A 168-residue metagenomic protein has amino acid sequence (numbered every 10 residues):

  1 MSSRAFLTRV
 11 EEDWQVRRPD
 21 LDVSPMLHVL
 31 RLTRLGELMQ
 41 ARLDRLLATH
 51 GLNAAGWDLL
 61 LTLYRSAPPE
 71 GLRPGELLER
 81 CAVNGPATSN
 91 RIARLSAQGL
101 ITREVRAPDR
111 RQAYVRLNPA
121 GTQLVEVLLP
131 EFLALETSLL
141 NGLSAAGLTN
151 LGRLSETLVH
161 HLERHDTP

Functional and structural regions predicted by a protein language model:
M1-D20, A146-P168: C-terminal regulatory/oligomerization modules of transcriptional regulators
M1-H50: N-terminal leader segment of winged-helix/HTH proteins
T33, L61-P68, L129: Short, locally clustered residues in the helix-turn-helix/winged-helix DNA-binding domain
G56-L60: Short alpha-helical "packing" element that flanks the helix-turn-helix/winged-helix DNA-binding module
E76-L78: A short acidic, leucine-rich amphipathic alpha-helix
A93-R153: Charged, amphipathic alpha-helical coiled-coil/dimerization segments
